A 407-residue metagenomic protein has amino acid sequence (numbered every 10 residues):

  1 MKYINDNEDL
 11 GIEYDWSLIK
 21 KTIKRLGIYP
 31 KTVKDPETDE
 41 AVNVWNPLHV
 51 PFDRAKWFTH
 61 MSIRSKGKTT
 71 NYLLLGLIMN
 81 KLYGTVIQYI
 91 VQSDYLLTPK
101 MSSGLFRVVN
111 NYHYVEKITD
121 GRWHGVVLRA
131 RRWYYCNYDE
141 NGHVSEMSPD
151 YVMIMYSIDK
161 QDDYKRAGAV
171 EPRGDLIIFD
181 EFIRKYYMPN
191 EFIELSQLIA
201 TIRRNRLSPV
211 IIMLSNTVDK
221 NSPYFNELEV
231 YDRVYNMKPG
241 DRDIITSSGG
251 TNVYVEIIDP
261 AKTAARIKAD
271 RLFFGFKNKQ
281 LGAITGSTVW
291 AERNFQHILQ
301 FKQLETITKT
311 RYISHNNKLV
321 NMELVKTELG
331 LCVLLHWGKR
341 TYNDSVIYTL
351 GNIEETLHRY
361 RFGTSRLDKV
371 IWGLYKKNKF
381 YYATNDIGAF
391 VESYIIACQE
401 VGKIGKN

Functional and structural regions predicted by a protein language model:
M1-N407: Phosphate/NTP-binding elements of NTP-utilizing enzymes
